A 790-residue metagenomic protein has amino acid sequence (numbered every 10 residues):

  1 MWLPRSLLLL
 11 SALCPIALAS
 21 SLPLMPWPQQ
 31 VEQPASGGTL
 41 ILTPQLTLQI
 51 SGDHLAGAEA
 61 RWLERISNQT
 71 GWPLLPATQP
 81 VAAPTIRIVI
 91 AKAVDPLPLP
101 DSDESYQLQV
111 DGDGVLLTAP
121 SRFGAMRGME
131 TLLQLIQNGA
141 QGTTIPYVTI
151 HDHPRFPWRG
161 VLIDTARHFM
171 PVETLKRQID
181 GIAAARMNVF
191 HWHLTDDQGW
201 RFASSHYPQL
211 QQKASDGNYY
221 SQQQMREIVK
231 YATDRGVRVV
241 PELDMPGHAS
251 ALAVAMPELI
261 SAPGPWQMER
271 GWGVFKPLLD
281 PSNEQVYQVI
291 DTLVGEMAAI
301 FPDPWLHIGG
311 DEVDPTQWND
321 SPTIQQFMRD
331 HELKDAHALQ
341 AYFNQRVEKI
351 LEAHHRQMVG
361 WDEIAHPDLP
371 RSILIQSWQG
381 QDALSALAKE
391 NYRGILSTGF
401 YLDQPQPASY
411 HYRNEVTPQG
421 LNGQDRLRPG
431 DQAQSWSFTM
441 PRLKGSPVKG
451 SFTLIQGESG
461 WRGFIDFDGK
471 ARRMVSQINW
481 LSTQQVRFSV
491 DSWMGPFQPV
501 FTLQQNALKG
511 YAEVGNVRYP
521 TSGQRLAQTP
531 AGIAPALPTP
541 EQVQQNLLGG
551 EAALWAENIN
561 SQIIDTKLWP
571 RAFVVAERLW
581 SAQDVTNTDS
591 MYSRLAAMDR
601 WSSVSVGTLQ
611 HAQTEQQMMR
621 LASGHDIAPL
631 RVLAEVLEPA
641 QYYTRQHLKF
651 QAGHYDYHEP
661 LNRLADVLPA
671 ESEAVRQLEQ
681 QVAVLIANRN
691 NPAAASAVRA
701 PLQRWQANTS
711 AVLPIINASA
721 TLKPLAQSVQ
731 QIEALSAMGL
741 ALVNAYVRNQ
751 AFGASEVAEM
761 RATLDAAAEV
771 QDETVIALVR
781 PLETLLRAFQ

Functional and structural regions predicted by a protein language model:
R5-P15: Bacterial N-terminal signal peptides
A19-P154, Q357-A365, L369, M619 (+2 more regions): Acidic, contiguous N-terminal accessory segments
P26, E32-A35, L42, V81 (+5 more regions): Substrate-binding groove of N-acetylhexosamine-processing glycoside hydrolases
T70, D234-R235, H354, E390: Helix C-cap/helix->beta junction micro-motif
K92-V94, M245-G247, D311-P315, I364-H366: Short, internal active-site loops enriched in acidic
D95-H307, S321, R346, I350 (+1 more regions): Feature activates predominantly on carbohydrate-active enzymes
G309-L333: N-terminal leader/propeptide and maturation segments of large enzyme subunits in energy/redox metabolism and hydrolases
Q434-Q524: Central antiparallel beta-sheet cores of small beta-barrel/beta-sandwich binding domains
